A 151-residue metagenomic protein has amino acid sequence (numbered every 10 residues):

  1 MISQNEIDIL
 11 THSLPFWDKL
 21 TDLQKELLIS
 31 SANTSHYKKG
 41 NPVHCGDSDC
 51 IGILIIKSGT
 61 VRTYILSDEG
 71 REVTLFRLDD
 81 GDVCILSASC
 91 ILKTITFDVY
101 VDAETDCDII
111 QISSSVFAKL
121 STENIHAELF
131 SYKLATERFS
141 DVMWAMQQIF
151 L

Functional and structural regions predicted by a protein language model:
M1-H36, A88-I91: Cyclic nucleotide-binding regulatory module and flanking cytosolic helices
I7, I112-V116, R138-S140: Acidic/polar active-site rim loop that often engages polyanionic ligands
A32, C50-I51: Short loop/turn microsegments at loop-to-beta-strand junctions
G40, I51-Y64, D79-G81: Glycine- and acidic-residue-biased ligand/ion/polar-headgroup-sensing regions
V43-S48: Short phosphate-coordinating micro-motif centered on Lys-Gly-acidic
D68-L75: Short alpha-helix-to-loop micro-motif enriched in aromatics/charged/Gly
L75-K133: Cyclic-nucleotide recognition modules
T122-L151: Polybasic "coupling" helices that flank or enter modular domains
